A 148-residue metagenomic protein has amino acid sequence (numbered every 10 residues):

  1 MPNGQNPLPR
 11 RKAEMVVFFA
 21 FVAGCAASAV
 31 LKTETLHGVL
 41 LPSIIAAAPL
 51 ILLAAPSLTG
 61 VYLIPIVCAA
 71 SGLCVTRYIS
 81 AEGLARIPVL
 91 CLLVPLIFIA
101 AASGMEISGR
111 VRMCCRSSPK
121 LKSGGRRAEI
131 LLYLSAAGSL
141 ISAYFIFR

Functional and structural regions predicted by a protein language model:
M1-K12, S118-K122: Cytosolic juxtamembrane amphipathic/interface segments immediately preceding and feeding into a transmembrane helix
L8-T33: N-terminal signal-anchor transmembrane alpha helix
F19-S28, P49, S135-A143: Hydrophobic core segments of alpha-helical transmembrane domains in multi-pass membrane transport and ion-translocation
L31-L41, A81-A85, R148: Membrane-helix interface and helix-disruption motif detector
A47, I51-A85: Conserved mixed alpha/beta catalytic, RNA-binding, or beta-rich assembly cores of soluble enzyme, regulatory
R86-G109: Alpha-helical transmembrane segments of helical membrane proteins, especially in multi-pass transport, channel
I107-G124: Alpha-helical transmembrane bundle and helix-membrane interface signal in multi-pass integral membrane proteins
G125-R148: Final/C-terminal transmembrane alpha-helix of multipass membrane proteins
